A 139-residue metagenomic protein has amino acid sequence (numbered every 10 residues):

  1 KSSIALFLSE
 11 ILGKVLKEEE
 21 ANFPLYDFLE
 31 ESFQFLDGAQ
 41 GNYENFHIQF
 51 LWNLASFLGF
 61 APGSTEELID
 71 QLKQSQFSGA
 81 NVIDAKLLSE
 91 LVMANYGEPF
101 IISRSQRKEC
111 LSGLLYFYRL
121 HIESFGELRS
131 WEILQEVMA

Functional and structural regions predicted by a protein language model:
K1-A139: Non-catalytic alpha-helical scaffolds and adjoining flexible linkers that form interface surfaces for assembly
